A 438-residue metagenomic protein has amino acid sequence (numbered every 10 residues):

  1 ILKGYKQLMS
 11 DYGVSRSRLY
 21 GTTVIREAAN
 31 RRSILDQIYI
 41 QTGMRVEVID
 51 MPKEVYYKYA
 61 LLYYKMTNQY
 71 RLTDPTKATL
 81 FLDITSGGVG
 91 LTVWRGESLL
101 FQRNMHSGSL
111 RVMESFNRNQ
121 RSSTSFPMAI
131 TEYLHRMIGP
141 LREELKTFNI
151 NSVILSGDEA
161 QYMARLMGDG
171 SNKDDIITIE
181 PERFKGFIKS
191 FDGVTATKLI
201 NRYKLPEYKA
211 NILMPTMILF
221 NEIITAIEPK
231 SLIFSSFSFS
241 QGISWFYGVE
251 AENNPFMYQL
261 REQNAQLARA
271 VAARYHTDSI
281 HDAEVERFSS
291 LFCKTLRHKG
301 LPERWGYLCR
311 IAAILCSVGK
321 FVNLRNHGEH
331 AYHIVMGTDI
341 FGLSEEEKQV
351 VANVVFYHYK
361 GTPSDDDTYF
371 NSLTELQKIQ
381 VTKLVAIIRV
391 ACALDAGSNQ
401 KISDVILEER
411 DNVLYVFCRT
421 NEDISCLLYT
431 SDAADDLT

Functional and structural regions predicted by a protein language model:
I1-L8, Y12, V24-A29, I34 (+8 more regions): Helical "lid/coupling" subdomains associated with nucleotide-phosphate turnover
S17: Conserved beta-strand/loop subsegment of P-loop NTPase cores
T79-D83: Short glycine-aspartate micro-motif
T85-G88: Active-site-adjacent helix-turn-beta-strand microarchitecture at beta-sheet edges that either contains or buttresses
V416-L428: A short interface-forming secondary-structure element
Y429-L437: Conserved small/polar residues in nucleotide/adenosyl-binding loops
